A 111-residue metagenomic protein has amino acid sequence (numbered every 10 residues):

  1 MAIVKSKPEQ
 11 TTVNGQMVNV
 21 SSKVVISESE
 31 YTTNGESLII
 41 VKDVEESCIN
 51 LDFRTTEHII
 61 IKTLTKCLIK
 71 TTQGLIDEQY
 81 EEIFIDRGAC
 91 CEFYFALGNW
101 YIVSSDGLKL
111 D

Functional and structural regions predicted by a protein language model:
A2-Q73, F95-D111: Exposed extracellular interaction/assembly regions and N-terminal maturation sites
G74-I83: A conserved acidic, glycine/proline-rich C-terminal tail/linker
R87-L97: Extracellular disulfide-bonded cysteine-rich modules/repeats
